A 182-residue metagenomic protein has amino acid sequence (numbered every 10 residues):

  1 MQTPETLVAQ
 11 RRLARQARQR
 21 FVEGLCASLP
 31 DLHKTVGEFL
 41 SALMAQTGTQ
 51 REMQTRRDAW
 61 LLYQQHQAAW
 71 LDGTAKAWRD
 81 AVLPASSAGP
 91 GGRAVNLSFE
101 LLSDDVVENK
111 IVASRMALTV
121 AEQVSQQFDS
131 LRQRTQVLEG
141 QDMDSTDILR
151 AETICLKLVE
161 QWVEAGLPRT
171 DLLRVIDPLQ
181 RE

Functional and structural regions predicted by a protein language model:
M1-E182: Terminal low-complexity "docking" segments
